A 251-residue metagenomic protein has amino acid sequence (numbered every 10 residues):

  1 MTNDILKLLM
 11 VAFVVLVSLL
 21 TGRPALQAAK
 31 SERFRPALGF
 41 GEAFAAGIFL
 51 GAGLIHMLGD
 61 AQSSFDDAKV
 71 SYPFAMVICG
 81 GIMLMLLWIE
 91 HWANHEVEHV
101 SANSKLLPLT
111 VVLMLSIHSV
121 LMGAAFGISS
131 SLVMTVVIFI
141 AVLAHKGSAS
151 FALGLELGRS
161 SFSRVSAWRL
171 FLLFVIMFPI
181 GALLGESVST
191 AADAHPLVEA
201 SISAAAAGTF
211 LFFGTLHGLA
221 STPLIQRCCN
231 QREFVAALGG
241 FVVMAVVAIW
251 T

Functional and structural regions predicted by a protein language model:
M1-T251: Intrinsically disordered, metal-sensing/regulatory segments
